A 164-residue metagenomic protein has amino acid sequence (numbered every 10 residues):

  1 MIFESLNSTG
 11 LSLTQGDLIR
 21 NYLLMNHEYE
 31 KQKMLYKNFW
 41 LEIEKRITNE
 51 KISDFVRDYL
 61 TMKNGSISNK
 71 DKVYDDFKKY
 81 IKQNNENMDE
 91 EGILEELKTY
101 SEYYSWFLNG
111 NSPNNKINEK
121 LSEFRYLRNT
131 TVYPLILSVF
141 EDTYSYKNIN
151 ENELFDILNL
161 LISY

Functional and structural regions predicted by a protein language model:
M1-Y164: Polyanionic (Asp/Glu-rich) segments that form extended negatively charged tracts
